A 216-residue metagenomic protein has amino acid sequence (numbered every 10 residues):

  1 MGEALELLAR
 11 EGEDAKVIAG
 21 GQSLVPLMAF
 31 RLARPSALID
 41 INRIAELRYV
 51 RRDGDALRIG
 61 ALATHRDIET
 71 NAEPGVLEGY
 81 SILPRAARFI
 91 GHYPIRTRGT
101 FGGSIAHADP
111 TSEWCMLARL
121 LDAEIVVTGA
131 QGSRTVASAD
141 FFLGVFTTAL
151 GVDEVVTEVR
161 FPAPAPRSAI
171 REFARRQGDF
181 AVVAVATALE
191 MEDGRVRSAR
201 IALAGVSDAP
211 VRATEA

Functional and structural regions predicted by a protein language model:
M1-A216: C-terminal structural segment of proteins
